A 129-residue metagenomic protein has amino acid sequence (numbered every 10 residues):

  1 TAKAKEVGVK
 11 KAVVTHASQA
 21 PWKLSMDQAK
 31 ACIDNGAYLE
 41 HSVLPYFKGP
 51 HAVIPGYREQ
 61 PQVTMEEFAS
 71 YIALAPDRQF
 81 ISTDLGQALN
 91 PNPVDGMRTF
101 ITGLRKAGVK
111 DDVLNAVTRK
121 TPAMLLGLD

Functional and structural regions predicted by a protein language model:
T1-A4, K23-C32, G49-A69, L85-T102 (+1 more regions): Histidine/acidic-residue-rich catalytic or RNA/ligand-binding cores of hydrolases and nuclease-related proteins
V7-V13, K106-A107: Short, surface-exposed connector motifs at secondary-structure boundaries
K11-V13, G36-E40, R78-F80: Structural preference for beta-strand elements that scaffold enzyme active sites
V13-A20: Catalytic beta/alpha-barrel core
G36-P50: His/Asp/Glu-enriched short active-site or ligand-binding loop at hydrolase and phosphoryl-transfer sites
L39, D84, L114: Conserved, mostly hydrophobic/aromatic
S42, A75-P93: Short acidic/histidine-rich active-site segments
D95-D129: Mid-to-C-terminal alpha-helical segments outside catalytic/metal-binding sites
